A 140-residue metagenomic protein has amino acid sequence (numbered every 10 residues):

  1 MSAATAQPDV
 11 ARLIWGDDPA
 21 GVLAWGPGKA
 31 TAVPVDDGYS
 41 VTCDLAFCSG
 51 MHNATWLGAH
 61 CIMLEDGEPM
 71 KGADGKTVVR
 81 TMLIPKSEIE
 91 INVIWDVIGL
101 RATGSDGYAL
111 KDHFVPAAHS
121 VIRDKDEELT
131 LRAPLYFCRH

Functional and structural regions predicted by a protein language model:
M1-A54, P69: Glycine-rich flavin
L23-G26, C61, L83-V97: Active-site glycine-rich loop that binds ribose-phosphate moieties when present
G28, N53, V78, P85 (+1 more regions): A generic structural signal for well-ordered coil/turn residues at beta-strand boundaries that shape enzyme active-site
V41, G58-A59, Y108-L110: Short hydrophobic-aromatic micro-motifs
T42, S49-M51, I91-V93, A117-S120: Short helix/loop capping segments that flank catalytic or ligand/cofactor-binding pockets
D44-E88: DPxDG-like acidic metal-binding loop motif
I98-H140: Glycine-rich beta->alpha junctions and the first turn(s) of the following alpha-helix
